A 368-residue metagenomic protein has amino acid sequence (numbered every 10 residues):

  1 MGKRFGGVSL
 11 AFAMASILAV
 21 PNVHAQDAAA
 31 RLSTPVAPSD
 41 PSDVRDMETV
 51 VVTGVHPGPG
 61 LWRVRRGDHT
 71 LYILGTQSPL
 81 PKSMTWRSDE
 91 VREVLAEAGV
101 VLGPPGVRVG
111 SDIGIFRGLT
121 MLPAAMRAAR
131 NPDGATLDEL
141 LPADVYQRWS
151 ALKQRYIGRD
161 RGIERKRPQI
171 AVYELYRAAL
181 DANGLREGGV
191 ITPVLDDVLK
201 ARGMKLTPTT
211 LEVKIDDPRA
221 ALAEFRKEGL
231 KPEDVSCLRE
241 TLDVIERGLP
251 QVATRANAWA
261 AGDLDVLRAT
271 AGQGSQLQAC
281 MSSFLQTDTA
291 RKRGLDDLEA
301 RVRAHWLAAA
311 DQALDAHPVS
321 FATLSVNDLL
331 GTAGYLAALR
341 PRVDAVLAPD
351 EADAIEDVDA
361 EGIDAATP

Functional and structural regions predicted by a protein language model:
M1-L10: Bacterial N-terminal signal peptides that target proteins for export
S9-A19: Bacterial N-terminal signal peptides
L10-F12, L195, Y335: Generic structural signal for hydrophobic residues
L10-F12, R65-G67, L314-A316: Short hydrophobic "helix-edge" motifs at membrane interfaces and signal-peptide entry regions
A19-N22, A365: Intrinsic disorder/low-complexity segments, especially N-terminal tails and targeting/processing regions
V23-A30: Boundary at the C-terminal end of the N-terminal hydrophobic targeting segment
L32-G294: Structured, acidic catalytic/metal-binding patches in enzyme active sites
D288-P368: A cross-kingdom marker for long, charged
